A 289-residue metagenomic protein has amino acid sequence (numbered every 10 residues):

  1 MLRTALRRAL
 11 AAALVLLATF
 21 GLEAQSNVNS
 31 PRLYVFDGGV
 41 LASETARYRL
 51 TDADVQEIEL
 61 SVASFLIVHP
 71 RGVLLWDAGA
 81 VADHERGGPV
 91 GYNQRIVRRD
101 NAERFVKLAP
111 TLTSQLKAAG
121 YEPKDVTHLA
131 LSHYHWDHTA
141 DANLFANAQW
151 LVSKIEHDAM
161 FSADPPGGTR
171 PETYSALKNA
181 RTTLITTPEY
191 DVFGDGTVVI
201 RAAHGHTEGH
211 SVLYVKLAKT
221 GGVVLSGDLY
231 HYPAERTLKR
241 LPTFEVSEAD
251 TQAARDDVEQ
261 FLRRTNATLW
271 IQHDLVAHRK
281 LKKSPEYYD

Functional and structural regions predicted by a protein language model:
M1-L10: Bacterial N-terminal signal peptides that target proteins for export
A9-T19: Bacterial N-terminal signal peptides
F20-S114, D125, T220-G227, R263-T268: Metallo-beta-lactamase
N27, R104-D125, L144, S153-A202 (+1 more regions): Metallo-beta-lactamase
G38-G39, A78-V81, Y134, I155 (+3 more regions): Active-site metal-binding loops of divalent metal-dependent hydrolases
V126-D137: Metallo-beta-lactamase
A140-A146, K280-K283: Metal-dependent catalytic neighborhoods of phosphoester/phosphodiester hydrolases
E172-L177, R181, P188-F193, T197-H204 (+2 more regions): Metallo-beta-lactamase
